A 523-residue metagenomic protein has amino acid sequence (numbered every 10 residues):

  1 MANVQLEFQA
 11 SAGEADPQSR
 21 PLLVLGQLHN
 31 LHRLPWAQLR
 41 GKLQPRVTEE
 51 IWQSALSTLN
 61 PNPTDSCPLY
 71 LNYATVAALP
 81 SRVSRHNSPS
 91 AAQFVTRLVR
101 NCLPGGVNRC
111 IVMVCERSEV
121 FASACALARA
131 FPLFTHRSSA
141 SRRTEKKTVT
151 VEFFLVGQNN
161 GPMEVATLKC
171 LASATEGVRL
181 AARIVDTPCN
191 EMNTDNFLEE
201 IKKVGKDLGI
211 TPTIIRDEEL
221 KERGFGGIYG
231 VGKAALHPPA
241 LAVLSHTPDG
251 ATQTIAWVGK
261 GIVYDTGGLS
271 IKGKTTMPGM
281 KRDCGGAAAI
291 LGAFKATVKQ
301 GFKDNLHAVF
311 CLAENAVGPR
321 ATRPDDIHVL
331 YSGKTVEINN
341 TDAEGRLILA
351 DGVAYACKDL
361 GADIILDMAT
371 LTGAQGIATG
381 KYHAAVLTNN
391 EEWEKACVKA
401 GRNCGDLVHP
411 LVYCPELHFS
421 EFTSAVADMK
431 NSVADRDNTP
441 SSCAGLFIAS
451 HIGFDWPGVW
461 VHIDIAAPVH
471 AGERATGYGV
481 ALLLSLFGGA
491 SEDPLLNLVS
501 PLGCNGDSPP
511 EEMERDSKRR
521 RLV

Functional and structural regions predicted by a protein language model:
M1-G261, G503-V523: Short amphipathic alpha-helical segment within the helicase RecA-like ATPase core that mediates nucleic-acid
L198-V523: A generic structural signal for tightly packed, nonpolar segments enriched in small/aliphatic residues
